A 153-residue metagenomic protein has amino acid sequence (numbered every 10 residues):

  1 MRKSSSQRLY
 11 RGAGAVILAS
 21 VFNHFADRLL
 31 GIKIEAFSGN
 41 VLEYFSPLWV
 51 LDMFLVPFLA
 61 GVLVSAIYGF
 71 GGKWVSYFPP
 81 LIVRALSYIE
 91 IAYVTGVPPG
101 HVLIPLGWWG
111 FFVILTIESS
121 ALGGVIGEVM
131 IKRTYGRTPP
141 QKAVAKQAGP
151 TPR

Functional and structural regions predicted by a protein language model:
M1-K3, G136-R153: Low-complexity, intrinsically disordered extramembrane tails and loops of integral membrane proteins
Q7-A15, V113-Q141: Membrane-water interface at the C-terminal end of transmembrane alpha helices
L9-G14, L51, L55, K73-L81 (+1 more regions): Hydrophobic alpha-helical transmembrane segments
V16-D27, P80-A92: Aromatic-anchored segments of alpha-helical transmembrane domains
I17-L55: Hydrophobic transmembrane helix segments
N23-G31, E35, V64-Y68, I91 (+2 more regions): Membrane-water interface at transmembrane helix exits
I32-L48, Y88-F112: Interfacial non-cytosolic loop connecting adjacent transmembrane helices
A60-I91: Loop-to-transmembrane helix junctions at the membrane interface
